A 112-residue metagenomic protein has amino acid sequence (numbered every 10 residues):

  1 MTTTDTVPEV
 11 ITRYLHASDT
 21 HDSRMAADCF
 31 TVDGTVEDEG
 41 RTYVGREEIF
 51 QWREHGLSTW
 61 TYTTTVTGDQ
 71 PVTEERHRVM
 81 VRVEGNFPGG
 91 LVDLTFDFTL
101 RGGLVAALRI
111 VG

Functional and structural regions predicted by a protein language model:
M1-T20, R24, D28, V32: Short, low-complexity N-terminal intrinsically disordered segments enriched in polar/charged residues
Y14, M25-A27, G34, G45 (+4 more regions): Hydrophobic pocket/interface hotspot
S23-M25, V32-T67: A solvent-exposed, acidic/Ser-Thr-rich amphipathic alpha-helical stretch
F30, V83-G85, G112: Short beta-strand segments enriched in hydrophobic/aromatic residues within well-folded beta-rich domains
V36, D69-P71, I110: Hydrophobic/anchoring residues in structured secondary elements
D38, V81-V83, R109-I110: Residue-level recognition of conserved beta-strand positions in structured domain cores
F50-T95: Surface-exposed, charged secondary-structure patches
L91-G112: Short beta-strand edge/turn micro-motifs at domain boundaries
